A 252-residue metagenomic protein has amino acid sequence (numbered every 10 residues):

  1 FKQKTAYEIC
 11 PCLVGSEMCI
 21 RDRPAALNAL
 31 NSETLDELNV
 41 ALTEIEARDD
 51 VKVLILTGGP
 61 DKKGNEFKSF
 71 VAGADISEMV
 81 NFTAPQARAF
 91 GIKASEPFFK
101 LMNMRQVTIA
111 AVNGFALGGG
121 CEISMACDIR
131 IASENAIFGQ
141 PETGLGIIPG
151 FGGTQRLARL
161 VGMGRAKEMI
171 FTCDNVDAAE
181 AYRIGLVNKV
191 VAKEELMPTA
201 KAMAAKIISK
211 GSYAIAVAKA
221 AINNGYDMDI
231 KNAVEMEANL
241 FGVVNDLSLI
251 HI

Functional and structural regions predicted by a protein language model:
F1-G15, I20, I250-H251: Single conserved hydrophobic/aromatic residue that forms the stacking wall/gate of nucleotide- or nucleobase-binding
P11, S16-G59, P85, F99: Conserved CoA-thioester-binding segment of acyl-CoA-metabolizing enzymes
R23, L38, L56, D75 (+4 more regions): Terminal peptide-recognition signature
P24, I131-A136, A178, V187-E235 (+1 more regions): C-terminal long alpha-helix characteristic of the crotonase
E33-E37, K93, K100, T199 (+3 more regions): Charged catalytic carboxylate motif
T43, G58-F99, A116, G146 (+1 more regions): Glycine- (often His-adjacent) and acidic-residue-rich active-site loop that binds/positions the CoA thioester
E96-N103, A111, L117-F171, I184 (+1 more regions): CoA-thioester-processing core
D174-E180: Acidic, divalent-metal-coordinating active-site segment for phosphoryl/phosphodiester hydrolysis, typified by short
